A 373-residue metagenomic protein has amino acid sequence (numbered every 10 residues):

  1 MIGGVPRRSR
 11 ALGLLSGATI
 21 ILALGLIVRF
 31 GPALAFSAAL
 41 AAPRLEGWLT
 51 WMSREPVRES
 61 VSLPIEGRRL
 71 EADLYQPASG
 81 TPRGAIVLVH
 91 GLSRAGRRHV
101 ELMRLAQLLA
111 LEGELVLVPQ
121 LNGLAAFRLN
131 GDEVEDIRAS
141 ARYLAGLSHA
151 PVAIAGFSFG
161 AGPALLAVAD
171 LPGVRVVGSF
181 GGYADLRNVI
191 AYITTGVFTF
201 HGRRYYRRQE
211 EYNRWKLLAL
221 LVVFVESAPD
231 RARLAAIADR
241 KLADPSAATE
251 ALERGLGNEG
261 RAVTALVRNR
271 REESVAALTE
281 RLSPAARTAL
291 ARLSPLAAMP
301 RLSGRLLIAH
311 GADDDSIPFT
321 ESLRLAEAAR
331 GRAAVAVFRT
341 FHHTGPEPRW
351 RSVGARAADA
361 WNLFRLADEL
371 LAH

Functional and structural regions predicted by a protein language model:
M1-V57, V225-R254, L370-H373: N-terminal targeting or regulatory segments adjacent to alpha/beta-hydrolase or S9 domains
F36-G84: N-terminal cap/lid segment of alpha/beta-hydrolase-fold proteins
A78-L109, Q120-L121: Short, surface-exposed "cap/lid" segments of acyl-processing enzymes
G96-L105, V118-A153, P163-D170: Catalytic nucleophile-loop/oxyanion-hole region of alpha/beta-hydrolase and closely related hydrolase-like folds
L166-N258: Alpha/beta-hydrolase-fold enzymes
A191, A251-R292, L296, L323-H373: C-terminal catalytic histidine-bearing segment of alpha/beta-hydrolase fold enzymes
L302, I308-H310, D314: Short beta-strand/loop motif that positions the catalytic acidic residue of the alpha/beta-hydrolase fold
D315-E321: Conserved alpha/beta-hydrolase "acid-adjacent" motif
